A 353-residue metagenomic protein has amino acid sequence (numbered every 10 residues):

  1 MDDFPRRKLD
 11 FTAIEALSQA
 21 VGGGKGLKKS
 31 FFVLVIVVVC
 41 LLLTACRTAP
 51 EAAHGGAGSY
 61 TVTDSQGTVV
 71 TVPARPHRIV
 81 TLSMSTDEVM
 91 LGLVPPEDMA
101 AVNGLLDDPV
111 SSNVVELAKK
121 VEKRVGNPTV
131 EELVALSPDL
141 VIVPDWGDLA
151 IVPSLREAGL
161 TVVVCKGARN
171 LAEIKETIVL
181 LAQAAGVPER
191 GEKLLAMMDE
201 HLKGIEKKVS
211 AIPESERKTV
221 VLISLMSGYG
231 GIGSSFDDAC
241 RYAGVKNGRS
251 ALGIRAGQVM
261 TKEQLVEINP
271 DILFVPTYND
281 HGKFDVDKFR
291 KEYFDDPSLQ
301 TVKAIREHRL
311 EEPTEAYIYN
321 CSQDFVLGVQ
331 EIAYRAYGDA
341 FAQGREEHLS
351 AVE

Functional and structural regions predicted by a protein language model:
K25-F31: Positively charged n-region of N-terminal signal peptides that target proteins for export
L42-A45: C-terminal motif of bacterial Sec signal peptides marking the signal peptidase cleavage site
R47-A49: Bacterial signal peptide processing site
S59, V69, A150-G228, R249-S250 (+1 more regions): Extracytoplasmic substrate-binding proteins
S65-G67, K119-E131, A168, G253-K262: Short helix-initiation/N-cap motifs at beta->coil->alpha
R78-L136, L140-D145, V245-G248: A short, structured surface patch at a secondary-structure boundary
L106-D108, I232-G257: Alpha-helical, coiled-coil/dimerization segments enriched in small aliphatic residues
P128-P138, E157, V259-N269: Short helices/loops that flank or line small-molecule/ion binding pockets
